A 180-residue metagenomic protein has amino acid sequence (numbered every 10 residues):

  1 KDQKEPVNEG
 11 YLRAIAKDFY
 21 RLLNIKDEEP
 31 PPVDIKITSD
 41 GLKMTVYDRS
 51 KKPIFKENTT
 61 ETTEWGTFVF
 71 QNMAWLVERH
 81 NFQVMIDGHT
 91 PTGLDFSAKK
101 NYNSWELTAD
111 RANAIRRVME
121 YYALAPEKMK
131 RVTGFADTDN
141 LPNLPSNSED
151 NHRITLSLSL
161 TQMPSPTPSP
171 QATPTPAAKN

Functional and structural regions predicted by a protein language model:
K1-I54, L160, P164-N180: Juxtamembrane linker/hinge segments adjacent to a transmembrane helix in small membrane proteins
I15, T45, K56-V69, H80 (+2 more regions): Periplasmic OmpA-like peptidoglycan-binding domain that tethers envelope proteins to the cell wall
L76-V77: Alpha-helical metal-binding/catalytic segments enriched in His/Glu/Asp
Q83: Catalytic cores of peptidoglycan-degrading enzymes
